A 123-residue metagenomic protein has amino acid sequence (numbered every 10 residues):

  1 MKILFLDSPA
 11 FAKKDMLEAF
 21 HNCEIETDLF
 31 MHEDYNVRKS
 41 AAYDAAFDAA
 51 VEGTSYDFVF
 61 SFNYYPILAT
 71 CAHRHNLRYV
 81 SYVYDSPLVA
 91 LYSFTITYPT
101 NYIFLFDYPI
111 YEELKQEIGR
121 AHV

Functional and structural regions predicted by a protein language model:
M1-H75: N-terminal pre-catalytic "stem/leader" segment of glycosyltransferase-like enzymes
A10-F11, N63-I67, S86-V89, F106-Y111: Short, polar loop motifs at secondary-structure junctions
C23, H75-N76, Y98-P99, E117-G119: Short, structured coil segments at secondary-structure junctions
A46-F47, R78, T97-T100: Short, hinge-like loop/turn segments at secondary-structure boundaries
A72-P87, Y102-F106: Active-site proximal beta-strand in glycosyltransferases
L91-F104: A conserved, positively charged/aromatic
I103-G119: A short, active-site helix/loop in glycosyltransferases that binds the activated sugar's phosphate group
A121-V123: Conserved small/polar residues in nucleotide/adenosyl-binding loops
